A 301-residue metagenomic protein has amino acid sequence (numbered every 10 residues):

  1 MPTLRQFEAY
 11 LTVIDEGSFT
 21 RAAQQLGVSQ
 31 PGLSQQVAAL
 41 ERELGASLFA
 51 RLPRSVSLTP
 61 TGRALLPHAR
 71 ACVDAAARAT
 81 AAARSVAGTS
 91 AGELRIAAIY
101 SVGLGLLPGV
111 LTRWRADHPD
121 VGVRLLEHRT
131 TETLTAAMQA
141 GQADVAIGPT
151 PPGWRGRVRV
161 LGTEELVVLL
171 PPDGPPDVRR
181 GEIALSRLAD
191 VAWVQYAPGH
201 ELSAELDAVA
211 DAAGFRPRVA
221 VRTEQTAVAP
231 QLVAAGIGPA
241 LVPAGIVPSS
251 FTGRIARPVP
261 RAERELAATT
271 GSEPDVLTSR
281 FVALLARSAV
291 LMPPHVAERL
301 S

Functional and structural regions predicted by a protein language model:
F7, L11, E43-L44, L65-A87: Alpha-helical linker/hinge and terminal dimerization helices associated with HTH transcriptional regulators
T12-S29: Short helix-boundary/capping micro-motifs
E41-R63: A short LG(V/I)-centered, amphipathic sequence patch enriched for acidic residue(s) preceding the LG motif
A91-G153: Central regulatory/effector-binding core of bacterial HTH transcription factors
T131-L134, Q139-Q142, P149, G199-R254: Hydrophobic hinge/microswitch elements
R155-V160, E164, A227-P274: Beta-alpha-beta core module
G156-W193: Flexible hinge/capping segments at coil-to-helix
R254-S301: A late-sequence structural motif
